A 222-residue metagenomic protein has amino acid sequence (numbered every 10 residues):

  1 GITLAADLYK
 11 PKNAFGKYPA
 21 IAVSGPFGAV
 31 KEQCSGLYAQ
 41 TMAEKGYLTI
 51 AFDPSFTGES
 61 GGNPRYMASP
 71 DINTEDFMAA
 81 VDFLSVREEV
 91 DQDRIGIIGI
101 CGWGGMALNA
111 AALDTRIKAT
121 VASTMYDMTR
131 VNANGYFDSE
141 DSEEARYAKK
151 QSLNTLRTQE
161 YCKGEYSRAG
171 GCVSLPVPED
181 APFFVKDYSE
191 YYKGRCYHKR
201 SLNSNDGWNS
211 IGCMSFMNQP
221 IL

Functional and structural regions predicted by a protein language model:
G1-K12: A short loop-to-beta-strand scaffold at the N-terminal edge of the catalytic core in hydrolase folds
G16-P26: Short beta-strand element of the alpha/beta-hydrolase
G28-Q40, P54: The serine-hydrolase catalytic nucleophile loop
T41-G61: Conserved alpha/beta-hydrolase
M67-E88: Alpha/beta-hydrolase active-site loop
E88-C101: Alpha/beta-hydrolase fold nucleophile elbow
L108-G194: Alpha/beta-hydrolase-fold enzymes
Y136, N203-I221: Active-site nucleophile elbow and catalytic-triad environment of alpha/beta-hydrolase enzymes
